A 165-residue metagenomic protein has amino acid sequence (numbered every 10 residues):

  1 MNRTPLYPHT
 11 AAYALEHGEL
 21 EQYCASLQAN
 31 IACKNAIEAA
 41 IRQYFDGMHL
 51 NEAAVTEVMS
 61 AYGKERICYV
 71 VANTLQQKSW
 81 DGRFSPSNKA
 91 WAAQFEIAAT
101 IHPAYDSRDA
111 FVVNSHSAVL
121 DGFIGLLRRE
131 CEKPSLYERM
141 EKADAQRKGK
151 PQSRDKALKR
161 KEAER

Functional and structural regions predicted by a protein language model:
M1-E164: Gram-negative host-targeted secretion-system effectors, predominantly Type III and Type IV, recognized via long
